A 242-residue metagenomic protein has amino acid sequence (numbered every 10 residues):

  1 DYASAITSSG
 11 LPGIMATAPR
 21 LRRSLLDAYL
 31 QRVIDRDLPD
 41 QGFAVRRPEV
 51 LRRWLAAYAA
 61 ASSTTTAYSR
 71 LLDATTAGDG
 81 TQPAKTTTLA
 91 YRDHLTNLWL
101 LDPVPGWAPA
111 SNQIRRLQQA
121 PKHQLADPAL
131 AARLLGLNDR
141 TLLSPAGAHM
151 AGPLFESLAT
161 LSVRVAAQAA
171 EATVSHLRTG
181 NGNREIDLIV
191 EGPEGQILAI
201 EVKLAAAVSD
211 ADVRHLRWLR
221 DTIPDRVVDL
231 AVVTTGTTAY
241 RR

Functional and structural regions predicted by a protein language model:
D1-G13: Amphipathic alpha-helical segments of the small helical/lid subdomains adjacent to P-loop NTPase cores
A5, E191, V233: Conserved catalytic core of Hanks-type protein kinase domains
I6-S9, L95, D127, V163 (+2 more regions): Conserved RecA-like P-loop NTPase ATPase core
M15-Q196: Accessory nucleic acid-recognition modules appended to NTPase machines
P128, T179, V202-L204, T235: Active-site donor-binding loop signature of nucleotide-sugar glycosyltransferases
S175, L198, D229-V232: A structural signal for isolated positions on well-ordered beta-strands in alpha/beta enzyme cores
I189, Q196-A207: Active-site ExK catalytic segment of metal-dependent nucleases
L204-R242: Catalytic cores of nucleic-acid endonucleases
